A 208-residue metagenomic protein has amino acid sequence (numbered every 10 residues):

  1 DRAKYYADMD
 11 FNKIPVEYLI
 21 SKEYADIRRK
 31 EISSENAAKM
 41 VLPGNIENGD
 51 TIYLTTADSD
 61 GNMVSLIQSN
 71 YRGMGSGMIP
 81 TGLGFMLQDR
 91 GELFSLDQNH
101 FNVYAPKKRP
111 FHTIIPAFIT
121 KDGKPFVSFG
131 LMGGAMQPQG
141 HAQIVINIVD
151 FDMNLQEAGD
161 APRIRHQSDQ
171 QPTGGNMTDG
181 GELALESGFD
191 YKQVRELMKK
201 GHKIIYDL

Functional and structural regions predicted by a protein language model:
D1-N70, G82-L83, R90, R195: Internal maturation/activation junctions in enzymes
Y6-I14, L155-G159, D169-G175, I205-L208: Flexible, glycine/charged-enriched surface loops at secondary-structure junctions
S34-L42, S95-Y104, K200: Short Pro/Gly-enriched beta-strand edge/turn motifs at strand-loop
N62-V127, F151, L155-Q156: Active-site rim segments in enzyme catalytic domains, especially the processed small/beta chain of N-terminal
N99, V194-L208: Phosphate/diphosphate-binding loops
I114-P116, T120-P138, A161, M177: M16 family metallopeptidases and their MPP-like homologs
L131-Q156: Alpha-helical support elements that line or immediately flank enzyme active sites and cofactor-binding pockets
N147-K200: Compact, glycine/acidic-enriched structural inserts
